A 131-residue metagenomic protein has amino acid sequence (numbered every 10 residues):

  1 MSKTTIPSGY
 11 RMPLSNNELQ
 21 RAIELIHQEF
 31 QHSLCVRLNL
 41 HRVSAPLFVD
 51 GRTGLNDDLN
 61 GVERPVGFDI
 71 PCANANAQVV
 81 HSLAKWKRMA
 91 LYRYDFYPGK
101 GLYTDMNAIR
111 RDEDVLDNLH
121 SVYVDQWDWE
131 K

Functional and structural regions predicted by a protein language model:
S2-H120, E130: Class II aminoacyl-tRNA synthetase-like tRNA-binding/catalytic domains
V122-Q126: Short, solvent-exposed loop/turn segments at the edges of secondary structure
